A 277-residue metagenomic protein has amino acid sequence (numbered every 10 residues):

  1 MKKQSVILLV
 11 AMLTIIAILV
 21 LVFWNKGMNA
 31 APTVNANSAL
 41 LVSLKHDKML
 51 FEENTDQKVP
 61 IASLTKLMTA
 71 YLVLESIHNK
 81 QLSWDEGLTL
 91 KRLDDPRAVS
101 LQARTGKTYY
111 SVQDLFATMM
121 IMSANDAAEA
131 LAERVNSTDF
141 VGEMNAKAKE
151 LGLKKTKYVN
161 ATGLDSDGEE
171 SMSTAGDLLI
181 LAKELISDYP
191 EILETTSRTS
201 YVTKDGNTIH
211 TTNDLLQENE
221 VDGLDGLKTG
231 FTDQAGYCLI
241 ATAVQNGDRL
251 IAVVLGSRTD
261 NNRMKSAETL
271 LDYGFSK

Functional and structural regions predicted by a protein language model:
M1-L13: N-terminal Sec-pathway targeting helices
K3-S5, L67, Q245, L270: Hydrophobic alpha-helical segments, especially transmembrane helices and their immediate juxtamembrane helical caps
L13-T14, A148: Alpha-helical interaction segments
I15-W24: Hydrophobic alpha-helical membrane-insertion segments, chiefly the h-region of N-terminal signal peptides
W24-G176, I186: Active-site-adjacent loops and short helices of periplasmic peptidoglycan-processing enzymes
A31-S38, N136-K277: Penicillin-recognizing serine hydrolase domain
